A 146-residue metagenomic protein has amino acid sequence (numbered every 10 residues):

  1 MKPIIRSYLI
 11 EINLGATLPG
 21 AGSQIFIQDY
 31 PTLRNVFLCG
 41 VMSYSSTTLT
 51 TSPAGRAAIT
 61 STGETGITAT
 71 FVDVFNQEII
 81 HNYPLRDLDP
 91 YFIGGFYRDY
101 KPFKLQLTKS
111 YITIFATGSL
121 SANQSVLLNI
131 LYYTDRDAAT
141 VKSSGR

Functional and structural regions predicted by a protein language model:
M1-R146: Beta-strand-centric surfaces of beta-sandwich/beta-rich domains
